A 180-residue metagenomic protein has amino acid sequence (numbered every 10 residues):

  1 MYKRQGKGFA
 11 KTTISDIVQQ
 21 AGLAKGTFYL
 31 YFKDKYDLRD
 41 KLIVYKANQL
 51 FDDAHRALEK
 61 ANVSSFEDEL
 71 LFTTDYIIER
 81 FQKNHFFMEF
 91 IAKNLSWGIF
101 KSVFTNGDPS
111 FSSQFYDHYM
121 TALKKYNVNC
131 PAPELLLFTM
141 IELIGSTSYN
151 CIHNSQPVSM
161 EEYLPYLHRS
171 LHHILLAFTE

Functional and structural regions predicted by a protein language model:
M1-Q5: Conserved small/polar residues in nucleotide/adenosyl-binding loops
G6-D37, K41, Y45: Helix-turn-helix
G8-F9, H55-V63, A92-S96, K124-V128 (+2 more regions): Short, flexible helix-adjacent loops and helix caps
I14, D40, V44, E67 (+3 more regions): Short, structured helix-loop boundary elements
K41, H55-K83, M140: Hydrophobic alpha-helical connector segments
N48, D52, I99-N127, E134-F138: Amphipathic alpha-helical packing segments from all-alpha helical-bundle domains
D68, R80-S102, D117, Y149-H153: Amphipathic alpha-helical segments used for helix-helix packing
K124-S170, F178: Hydrophobic/aromatic-rich alpha-helical bundle segments in the mid-to-C-terminal region
